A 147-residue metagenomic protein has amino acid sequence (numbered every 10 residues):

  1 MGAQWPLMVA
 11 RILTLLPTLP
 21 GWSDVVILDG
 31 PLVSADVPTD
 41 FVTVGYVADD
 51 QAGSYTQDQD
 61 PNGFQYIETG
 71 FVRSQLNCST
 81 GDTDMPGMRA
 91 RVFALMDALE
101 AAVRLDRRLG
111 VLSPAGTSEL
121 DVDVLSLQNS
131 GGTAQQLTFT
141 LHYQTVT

Functional and structural regions predicted by a protein language model:
M1-T39, T43-T147: Charged, amphipathic alpha-helical segments and their flanking helix caps
